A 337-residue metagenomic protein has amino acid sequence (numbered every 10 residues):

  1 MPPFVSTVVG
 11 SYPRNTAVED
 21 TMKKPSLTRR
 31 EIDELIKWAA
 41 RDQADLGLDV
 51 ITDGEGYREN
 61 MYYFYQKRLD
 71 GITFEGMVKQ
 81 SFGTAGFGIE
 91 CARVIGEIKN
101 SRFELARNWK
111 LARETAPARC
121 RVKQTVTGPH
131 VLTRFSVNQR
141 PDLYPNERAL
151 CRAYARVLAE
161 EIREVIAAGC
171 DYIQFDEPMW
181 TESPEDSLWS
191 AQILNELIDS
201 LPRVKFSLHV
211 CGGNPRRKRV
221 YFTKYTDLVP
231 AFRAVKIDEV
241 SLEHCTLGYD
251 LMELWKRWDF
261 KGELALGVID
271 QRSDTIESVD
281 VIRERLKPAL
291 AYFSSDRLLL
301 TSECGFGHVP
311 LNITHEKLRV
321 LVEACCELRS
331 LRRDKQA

Functional and structural regions predicted by a protein language model:
M1-A337: Domain-level signal for soluble alpha/beta catalytic cores
